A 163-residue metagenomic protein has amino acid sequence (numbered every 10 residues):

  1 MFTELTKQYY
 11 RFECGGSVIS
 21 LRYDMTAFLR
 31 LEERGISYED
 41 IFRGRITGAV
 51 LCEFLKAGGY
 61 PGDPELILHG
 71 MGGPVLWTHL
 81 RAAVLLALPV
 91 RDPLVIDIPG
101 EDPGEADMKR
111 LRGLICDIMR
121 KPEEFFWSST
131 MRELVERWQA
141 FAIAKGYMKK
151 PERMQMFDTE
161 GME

Functional and structural regions predicted by a protein language model:
M1-E163: Charged interaction scaffolds used for protein-protein
